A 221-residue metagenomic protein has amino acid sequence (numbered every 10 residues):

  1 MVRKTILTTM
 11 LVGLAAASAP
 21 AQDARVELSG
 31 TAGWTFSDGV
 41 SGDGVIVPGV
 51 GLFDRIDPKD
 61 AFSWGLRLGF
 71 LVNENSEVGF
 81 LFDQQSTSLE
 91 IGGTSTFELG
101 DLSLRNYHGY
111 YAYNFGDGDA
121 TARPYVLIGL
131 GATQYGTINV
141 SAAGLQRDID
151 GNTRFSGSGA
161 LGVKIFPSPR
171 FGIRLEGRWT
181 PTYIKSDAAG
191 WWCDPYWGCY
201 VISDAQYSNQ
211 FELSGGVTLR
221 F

Functional and structural regions predicted by a protein language model:
M1-R25: Cleavable N-terminal export/targeting peptides
Q22-D23, W34-F36, R67-F155, I165-P167 (+2 more regions): Gram-negative (and chloroplast) outer-membrane scaffold detector with strong preference for beta-barrel transmembrane
T31-S41, R178-A188: Short, solvent-exposed beta-strand-terminating loops
T35-W64, N152-T153: Surface-exposed strand-loop-strand hairpins of Gram-negative outer-membrane beta-barrel proteins
V40-G44, D54, E90-T94, I138-A142 (+1 more regions): Outer-membrane beta-barrel and related beta-rich outer-membrane complex signature in Gram-negative bacteria
G172-R178: Conserved active-site loop/cleft motifs that coordinate metal ions or position small ligands
W192-I202: Short, membrane-exposed interhelical loops at transmembrane-helix boundaries
